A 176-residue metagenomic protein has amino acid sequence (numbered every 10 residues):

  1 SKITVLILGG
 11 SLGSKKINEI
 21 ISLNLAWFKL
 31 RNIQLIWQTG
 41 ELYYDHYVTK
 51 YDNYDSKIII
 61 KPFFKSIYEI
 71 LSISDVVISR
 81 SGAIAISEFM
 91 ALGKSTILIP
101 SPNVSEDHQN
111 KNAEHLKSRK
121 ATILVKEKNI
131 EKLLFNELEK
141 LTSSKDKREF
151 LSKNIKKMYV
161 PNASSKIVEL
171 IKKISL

Functional and structural regions predicted by a protein language model:
S1-L176: Nucleotide-activated sugar donor-binding and catalytic core shared by glycosyltransferases and related lipid-linked
